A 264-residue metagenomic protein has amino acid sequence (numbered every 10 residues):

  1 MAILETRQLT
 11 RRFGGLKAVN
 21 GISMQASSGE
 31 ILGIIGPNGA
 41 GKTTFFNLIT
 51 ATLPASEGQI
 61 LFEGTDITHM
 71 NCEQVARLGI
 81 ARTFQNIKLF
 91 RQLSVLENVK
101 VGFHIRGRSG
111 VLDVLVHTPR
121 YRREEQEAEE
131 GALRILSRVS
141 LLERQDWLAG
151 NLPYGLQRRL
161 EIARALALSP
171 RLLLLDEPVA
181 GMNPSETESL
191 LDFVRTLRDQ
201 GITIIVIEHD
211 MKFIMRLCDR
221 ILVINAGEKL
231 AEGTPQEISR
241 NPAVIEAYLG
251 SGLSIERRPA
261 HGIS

Functional and structural regions predicted by a protein language model:
M1-S264: Glycine-rich phosphate-binding loops of nucleotide-dependent enzymes
